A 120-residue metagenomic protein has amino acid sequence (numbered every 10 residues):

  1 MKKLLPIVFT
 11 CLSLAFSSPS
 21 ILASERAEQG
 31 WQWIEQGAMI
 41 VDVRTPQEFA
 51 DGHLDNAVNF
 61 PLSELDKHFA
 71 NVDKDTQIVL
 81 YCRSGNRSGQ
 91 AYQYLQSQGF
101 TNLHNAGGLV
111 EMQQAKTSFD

Functional and structural regions predicted by a protein language model:
K2-I7, P19-A38, Q47-T76, N86-D120: Rhodanese-like catalytic fold shared by cysteine-dependent sulfurtransferases and DSP/PTP-type phosphatases
P6-L14: Hydrophobic helical h-region of N-terminal Sec-dependent signal peptides in bacterial secretory/periplasmic proteins
I40-D42: Structural scaffold elements adjacent to functional motifs in cytosolic proteins
Y81: Short, surface-exposed ligand- or partner-binding patches at beta-edge/loop junctions that are enriched in aromatics
